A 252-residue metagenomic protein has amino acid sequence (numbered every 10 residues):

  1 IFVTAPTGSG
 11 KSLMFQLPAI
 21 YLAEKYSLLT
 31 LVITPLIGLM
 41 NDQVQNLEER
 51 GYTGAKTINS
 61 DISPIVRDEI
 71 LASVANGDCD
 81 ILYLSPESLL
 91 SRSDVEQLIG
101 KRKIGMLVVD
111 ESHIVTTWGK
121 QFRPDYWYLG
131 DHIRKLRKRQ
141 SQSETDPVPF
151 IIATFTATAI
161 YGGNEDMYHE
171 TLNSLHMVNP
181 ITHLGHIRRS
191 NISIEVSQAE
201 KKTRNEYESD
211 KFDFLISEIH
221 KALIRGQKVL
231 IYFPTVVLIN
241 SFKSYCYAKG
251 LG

Functional and structural regions predicted by a protein language model:
I1-S12, A19-A23, N41-G252: Helicase motor core with emphasis on the C-terminal RecA-like subdomain
V3, L31-V32: Gly/serine-rich nucleotide phosphate-binding loop at the start of the catalytic core of nucleotide/ADP-ribose-handling
S27: Active-site loop of short-chain dehydrogenase/reductase
G38: Short Cys/His-based metal-binding microdomains
